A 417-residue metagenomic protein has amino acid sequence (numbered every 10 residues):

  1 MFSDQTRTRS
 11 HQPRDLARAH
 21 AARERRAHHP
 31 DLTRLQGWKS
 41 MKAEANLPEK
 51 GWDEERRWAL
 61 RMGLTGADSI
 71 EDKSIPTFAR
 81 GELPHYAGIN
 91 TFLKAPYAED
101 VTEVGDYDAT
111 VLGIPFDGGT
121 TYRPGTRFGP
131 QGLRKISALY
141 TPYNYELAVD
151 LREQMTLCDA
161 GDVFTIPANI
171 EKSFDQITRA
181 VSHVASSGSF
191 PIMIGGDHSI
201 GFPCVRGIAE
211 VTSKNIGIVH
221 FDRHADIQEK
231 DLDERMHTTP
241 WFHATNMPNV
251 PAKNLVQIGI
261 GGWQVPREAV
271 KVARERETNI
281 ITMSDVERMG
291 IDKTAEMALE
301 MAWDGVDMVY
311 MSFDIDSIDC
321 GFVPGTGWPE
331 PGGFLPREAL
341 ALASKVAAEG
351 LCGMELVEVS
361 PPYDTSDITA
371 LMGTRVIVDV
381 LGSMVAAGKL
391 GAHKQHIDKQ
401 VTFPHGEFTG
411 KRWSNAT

Functional and structural regions predicted by a protein language model:
M1-F2, P13, K39: N-terminal mitochondrial targeting presequence
F2, T6-S10, R26: Compositionally biased, low-complexity flexible segments
T6, R23, P329: Short, flexible active-site loop motifs that bind/organize anionic cofactors or intermediates
T8-S10, L35, K411: Serine/threonine-rich, low-complexity intrinsically disordered segments
L16, L32-L35: Leucine-biased recognition of intrinsically disordered, low-complexity hydrophobic segments
W38, K42-T417: Conserved alpha-helical scaffold segments that buttress catalytic/binding sites
